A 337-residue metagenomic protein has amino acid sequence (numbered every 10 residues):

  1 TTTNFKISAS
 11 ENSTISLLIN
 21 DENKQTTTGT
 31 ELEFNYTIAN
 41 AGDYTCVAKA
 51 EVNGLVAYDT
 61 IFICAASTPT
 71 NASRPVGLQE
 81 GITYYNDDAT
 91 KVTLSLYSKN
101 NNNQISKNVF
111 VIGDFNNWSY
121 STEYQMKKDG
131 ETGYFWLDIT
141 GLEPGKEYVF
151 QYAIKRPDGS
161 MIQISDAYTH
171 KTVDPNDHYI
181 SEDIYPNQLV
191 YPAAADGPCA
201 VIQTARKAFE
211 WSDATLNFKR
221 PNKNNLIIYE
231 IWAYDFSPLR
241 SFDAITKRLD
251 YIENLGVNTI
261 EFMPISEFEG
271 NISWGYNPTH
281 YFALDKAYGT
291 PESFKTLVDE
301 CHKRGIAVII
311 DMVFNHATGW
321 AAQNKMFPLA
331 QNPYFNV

Functional and structural regions predicted by a protein language model:
N23-T30, Q125-G130: Short beta-strand segments within Ig-like beta-sandwich modules, predominantly Fibronectin type-III
T30-Y36, G133-L137: Short strand-edge motifs at loop-to-beta-strand transitions and within beta-strands of extracellular beta-rich domains
I38-N40, L142: Residue-level recognition of secondary-structure-to-loop junctions
G42-C46, K146-F150: Exposed beta-strand face motif in extracellular beta-rich ectodomains
A48-A50, I154: Conserved structural position at the C-terminal beta-strand of extracellular beta-sandwich adhesion modules
F62-V109, Q163-N224: Basic K/R-rich, polyanion-interacting modules in nucleoproteins and related proteins
L94-G145, K155-H178: Aromatic-rich carbohydrate-binding modules that target alpha-glucans
T169-P175, A208-V337: Substrate-binding/active-site clefts of carbohydrate-active enzymes
